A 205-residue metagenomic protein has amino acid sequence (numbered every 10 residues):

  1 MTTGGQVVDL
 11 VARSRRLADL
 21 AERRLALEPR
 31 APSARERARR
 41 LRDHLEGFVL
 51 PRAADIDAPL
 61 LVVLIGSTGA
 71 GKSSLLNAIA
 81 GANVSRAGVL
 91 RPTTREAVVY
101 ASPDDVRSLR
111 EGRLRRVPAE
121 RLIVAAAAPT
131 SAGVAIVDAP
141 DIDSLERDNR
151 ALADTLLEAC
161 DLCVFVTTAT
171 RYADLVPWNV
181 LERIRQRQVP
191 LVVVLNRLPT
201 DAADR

Functional and structural regions predicted by a protein language model:
T2-V137: Conserved G1/Walker A P-loop phosphate-binding module
A80, P140-D141, T168: Short glycine-/small-residue-rich Rossmann-like dinucleotide-binding loops
V106, I142-D143: Active-site/binding-pocket entry motifs
E111-A135, S144, D148-R205: Conserved C-terminal guanine-recognition region of P-loop GTPase G domains, centered on the G4
